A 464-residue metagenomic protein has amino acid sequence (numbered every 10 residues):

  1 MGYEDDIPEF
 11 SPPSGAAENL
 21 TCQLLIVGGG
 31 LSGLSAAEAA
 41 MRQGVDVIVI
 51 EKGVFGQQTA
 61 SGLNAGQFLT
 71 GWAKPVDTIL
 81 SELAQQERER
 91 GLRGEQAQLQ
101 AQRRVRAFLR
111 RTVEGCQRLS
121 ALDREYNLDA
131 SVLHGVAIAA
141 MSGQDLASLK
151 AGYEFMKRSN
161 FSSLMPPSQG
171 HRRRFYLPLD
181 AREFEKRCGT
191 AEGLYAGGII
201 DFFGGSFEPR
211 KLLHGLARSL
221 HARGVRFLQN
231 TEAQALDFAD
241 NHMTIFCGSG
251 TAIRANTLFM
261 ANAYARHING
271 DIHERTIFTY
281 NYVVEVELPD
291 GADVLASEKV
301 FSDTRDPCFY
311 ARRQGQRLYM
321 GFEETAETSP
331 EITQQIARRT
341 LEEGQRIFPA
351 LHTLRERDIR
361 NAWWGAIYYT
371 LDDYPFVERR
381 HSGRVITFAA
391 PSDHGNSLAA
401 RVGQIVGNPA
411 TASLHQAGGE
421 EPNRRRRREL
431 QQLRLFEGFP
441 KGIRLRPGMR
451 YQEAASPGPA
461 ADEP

Functional and structural regions predicted by a protein language model:
M1-L24, A460: Extreme N-terminal leader/targeting segments of oxidoreductases
C22-V49: N-terminal Rossmann-like FAD-binding beta1-loop-alpha1 element of flavoenzymes
R42-L63: Glycine-rich FAD pyrophosphate-binding loop
Q57, S61-L69, A84, Y126-L133 (+3 more regions): Active-site substrate-recognition segment that forms the wall of the catalytic cavity or substrate channel
T70, K74-R93, D123-G135, A140-H214: Flavin (FAD/FMN) cofactor-binding and adjacent substrate-gating region of FAD-dependent oxidoreductase domains
R103-C116, M141-S148, I199-R218, L228 (+3 more regions): Short beta-strand to alpha-helix junction loop
E192-A255, A261: Helical element adjacent to the flavin cofactor pocket in flavoenzyme catalytic cores
R305, P330, R346, A350-E463: C-terminal catalytic lobe of FAD-dependent flavoproteins
